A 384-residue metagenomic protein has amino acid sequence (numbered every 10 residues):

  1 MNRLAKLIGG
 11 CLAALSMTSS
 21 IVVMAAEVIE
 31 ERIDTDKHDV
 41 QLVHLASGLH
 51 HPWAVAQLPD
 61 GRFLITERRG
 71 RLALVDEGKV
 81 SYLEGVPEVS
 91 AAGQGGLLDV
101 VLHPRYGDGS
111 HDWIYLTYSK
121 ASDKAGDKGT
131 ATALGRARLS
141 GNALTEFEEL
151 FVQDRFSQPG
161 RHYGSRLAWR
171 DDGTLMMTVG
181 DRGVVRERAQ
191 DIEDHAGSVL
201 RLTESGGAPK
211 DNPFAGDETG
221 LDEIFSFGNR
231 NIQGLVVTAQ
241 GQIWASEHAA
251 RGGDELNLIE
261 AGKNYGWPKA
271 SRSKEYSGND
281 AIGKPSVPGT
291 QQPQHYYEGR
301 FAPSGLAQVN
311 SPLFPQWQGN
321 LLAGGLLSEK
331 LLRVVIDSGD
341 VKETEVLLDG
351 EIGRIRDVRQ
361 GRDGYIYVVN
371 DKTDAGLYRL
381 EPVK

Functional and structural regions predicted by a protein language model:
M1-C11: Bacterial N-terminal signal peptides that target proteins for export
G9-S20: Bacterial N-terminal signal peptides
A25-Q41, A143-L144, G207-D217, K269-G289 (+1 more regions): Blade/loop signatures of beta-propeller domains
A25-V185, G234-V237, Q242-A249, F301-D337 (+1 more regions): Acidic, Gly/Ser/Thr-rich repeat motifs that build Ca2+-stabilized beta-propeller blades
V43-H44, V80-P87, L144-V152, G207-F214 (+3 more regions): Beta-propeller fold detector
A131-G141, I192-S205, I259-E260: Beta-propeller blade signature
E193-L202, D211-I243: Loop-centered beta-sheet repeat module
N229, V341-R362: Conserved blade-ending motifs and adjacent loop-strand segments that build the rim/top face of beta-propeller domains
